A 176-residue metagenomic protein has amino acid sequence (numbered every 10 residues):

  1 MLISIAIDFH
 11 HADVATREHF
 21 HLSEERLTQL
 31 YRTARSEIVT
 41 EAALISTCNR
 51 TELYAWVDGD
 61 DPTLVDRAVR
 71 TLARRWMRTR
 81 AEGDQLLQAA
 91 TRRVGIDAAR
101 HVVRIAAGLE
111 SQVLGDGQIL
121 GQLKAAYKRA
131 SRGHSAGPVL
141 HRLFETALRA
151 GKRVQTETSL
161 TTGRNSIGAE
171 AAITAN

Functional and structural regions predicted by a protein language model:
M1-S111: A glycine-rich (often HGG/GG-containing) alpha/beta subdomain
Q85-N176: Glycine/serine-rich phosphate-binding loop and adjoining beta1-alpha1 elements at the start of nucleotide-handling
